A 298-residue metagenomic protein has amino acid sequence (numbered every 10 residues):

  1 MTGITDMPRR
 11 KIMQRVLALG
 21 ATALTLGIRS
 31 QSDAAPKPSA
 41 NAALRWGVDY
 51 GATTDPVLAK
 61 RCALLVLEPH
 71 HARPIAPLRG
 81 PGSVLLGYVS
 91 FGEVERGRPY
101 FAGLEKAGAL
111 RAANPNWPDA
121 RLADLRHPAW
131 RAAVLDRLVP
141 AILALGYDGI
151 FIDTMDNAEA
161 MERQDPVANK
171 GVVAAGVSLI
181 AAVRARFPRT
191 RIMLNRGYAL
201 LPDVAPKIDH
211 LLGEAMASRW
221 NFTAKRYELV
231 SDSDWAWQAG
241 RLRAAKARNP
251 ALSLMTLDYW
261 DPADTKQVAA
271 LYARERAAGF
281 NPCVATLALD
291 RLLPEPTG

Functional and structural regions predicted by a protein language model:
M1-K11, A21-T22: N-terminal secretory signal peptides
T5-M7, L26-L44: C-terminal segment of N-terminal export signals and the immediately downstream linker at the start of the mature
A35-G298: Glycan-processing catalytic domains of CAZymes
